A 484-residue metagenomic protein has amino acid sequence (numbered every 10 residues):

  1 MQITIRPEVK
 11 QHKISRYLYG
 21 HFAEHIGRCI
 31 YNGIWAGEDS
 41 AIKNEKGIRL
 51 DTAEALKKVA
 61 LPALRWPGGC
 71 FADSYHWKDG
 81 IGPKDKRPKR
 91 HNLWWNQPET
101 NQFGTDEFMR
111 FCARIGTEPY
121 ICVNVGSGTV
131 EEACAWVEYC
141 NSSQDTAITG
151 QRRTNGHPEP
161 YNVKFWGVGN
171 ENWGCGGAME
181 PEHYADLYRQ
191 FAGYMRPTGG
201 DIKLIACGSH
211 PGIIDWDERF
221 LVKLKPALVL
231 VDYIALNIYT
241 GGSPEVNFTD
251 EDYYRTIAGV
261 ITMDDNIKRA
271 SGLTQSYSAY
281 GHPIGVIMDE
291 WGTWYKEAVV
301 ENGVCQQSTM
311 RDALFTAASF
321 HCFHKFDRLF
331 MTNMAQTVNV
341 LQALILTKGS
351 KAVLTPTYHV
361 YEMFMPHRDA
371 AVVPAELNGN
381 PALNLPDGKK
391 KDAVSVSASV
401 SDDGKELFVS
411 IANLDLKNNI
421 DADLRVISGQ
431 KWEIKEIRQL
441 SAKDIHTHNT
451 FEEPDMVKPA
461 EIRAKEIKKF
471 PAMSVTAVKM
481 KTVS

Functional and structural regions predicted by a protein language model:
M1-D217, L224-Y233, M263-D264, K268-S484: Non-catalytic accessory regions flanking glycosidase/transglycosidase catalytic cores in CAZymes
I238-R255: Active-site His/acidic residue clusters
G241, G259-V260, D264: Active-site-proximal helices and loops of the catalytic beta/alpha 8
